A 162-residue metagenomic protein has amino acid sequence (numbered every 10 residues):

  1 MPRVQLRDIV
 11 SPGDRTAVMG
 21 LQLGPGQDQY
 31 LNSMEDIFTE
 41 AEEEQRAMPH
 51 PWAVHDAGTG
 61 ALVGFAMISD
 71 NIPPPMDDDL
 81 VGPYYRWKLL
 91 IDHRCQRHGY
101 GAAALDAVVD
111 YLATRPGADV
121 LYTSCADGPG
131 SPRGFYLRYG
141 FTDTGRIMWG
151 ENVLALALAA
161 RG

Functional and structural regions predicted by a protein language model:
P2-R94, A107, Y111-R115, R146-W149: Acetyl-CoA-dependent GNAT
R86-L89, L121-C125: Conserved hydrophobic beta-strand within the GNAT/NAT acetyltransferase core sheet that lines the active-site cleft
D92-R94, H98, D127-G128: Active-site acidic-Proline motif in GNAT/NAT acetyltransferases
R97-L105: Glycine-rich acyl-CoA binding loop
G99, P116-G117, G140: Short glycine-rich hinge loops at helix-strand junctions in the catalytic core of two-component histidine kinases
A102, D127-G145: Conserved active-site alpha-helix within GNAT-family acetyltransferase domains
L112-S124: Conserved GNAT acetyl-CoA-binding A-motif
Y122-R133, W149-N152, A159: Conserved beta-strand-loop-alpha-helix junction that forms the acyl-donor binding cleft
